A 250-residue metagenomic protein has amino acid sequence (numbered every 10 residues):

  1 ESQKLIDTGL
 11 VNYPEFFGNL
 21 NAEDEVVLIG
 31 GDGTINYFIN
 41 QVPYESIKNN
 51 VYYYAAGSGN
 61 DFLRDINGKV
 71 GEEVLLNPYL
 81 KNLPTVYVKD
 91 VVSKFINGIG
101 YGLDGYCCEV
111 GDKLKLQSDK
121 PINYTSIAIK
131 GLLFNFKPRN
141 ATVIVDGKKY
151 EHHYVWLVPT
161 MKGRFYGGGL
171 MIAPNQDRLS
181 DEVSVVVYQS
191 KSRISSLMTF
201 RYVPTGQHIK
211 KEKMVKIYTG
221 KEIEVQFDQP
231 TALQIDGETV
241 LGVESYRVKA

Functional and structural regions predicted by a protein language model:
E1-I29, G33-K48, G68: ATP/NTP phosphate-donor binding region
Y37-F38, D61-F62, Y106, Q234-I235: Phosphate- and divalent-cation-binding pockets in alpha/beta enzyme and binding domains that engage nucleotide-derived
Y37-N40, F62-D65, G169-L170, L197: Short glycine-/acidic-enriched loop or helix-start segments at secondary-structure transitions that form or flank
Y44-W156: Catalytic core of DAGKc-family lipid kinases
D104, P159-I172: Glycine-rich phosphate/pyrophosphate-binding beta-alpha loops
K115-S126, G168, P174-S195: Gly/Ser/Thr-rich active-site loops/lids in small-molecule metabolic enzymes that frequently grip phosphoryl groups
R139, Y154, L179-V183, K221-I223: A generic structural signal for short beta-strands and their flanking turns/coil linkers
D177, V187-A250: ATP/nucleoside-binding phosphotransfer catalytic cores, i.e., glycine-rich phosphate-binding loops
